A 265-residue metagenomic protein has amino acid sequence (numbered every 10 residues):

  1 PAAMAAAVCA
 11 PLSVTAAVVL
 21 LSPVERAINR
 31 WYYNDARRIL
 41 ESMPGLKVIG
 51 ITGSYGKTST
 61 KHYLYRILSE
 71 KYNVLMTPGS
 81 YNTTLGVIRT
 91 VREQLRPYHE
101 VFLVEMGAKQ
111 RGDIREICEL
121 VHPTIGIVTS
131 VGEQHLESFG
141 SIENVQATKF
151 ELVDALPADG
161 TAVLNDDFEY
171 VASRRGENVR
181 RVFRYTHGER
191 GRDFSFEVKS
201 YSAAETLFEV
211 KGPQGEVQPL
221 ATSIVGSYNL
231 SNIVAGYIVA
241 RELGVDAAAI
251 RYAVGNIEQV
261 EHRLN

Functional and structural regions predicted by a protein language model:
P1-D166, Y170-V179, A240-L243: Phosphate-binding loop of NTP-binding sites
V128-N265: Acidic, Mg2+-coordinating active-site environments of NTP-dependent enzymes
